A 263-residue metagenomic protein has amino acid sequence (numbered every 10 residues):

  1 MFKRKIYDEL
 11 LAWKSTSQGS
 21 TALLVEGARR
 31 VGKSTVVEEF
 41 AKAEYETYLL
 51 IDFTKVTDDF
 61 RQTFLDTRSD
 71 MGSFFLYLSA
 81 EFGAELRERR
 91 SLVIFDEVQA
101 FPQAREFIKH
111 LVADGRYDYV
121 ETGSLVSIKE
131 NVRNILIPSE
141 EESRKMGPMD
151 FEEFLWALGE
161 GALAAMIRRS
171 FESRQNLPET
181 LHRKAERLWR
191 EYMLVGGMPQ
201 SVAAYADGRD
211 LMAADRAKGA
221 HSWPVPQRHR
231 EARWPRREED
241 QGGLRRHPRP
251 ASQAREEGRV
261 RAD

Functional and structural regions predicted by a protein language model:
M1-S17: Pre-Walker A adenine-sensing motif
V25: Hydrophobic anchor at the beta1->P-loop junction of P-loop NTPases
K33: Conserved lysine of the Walker
V36, F40: Hydrophobic positions on the alpha1 helix immediately C-terminal to the Walker A/P-loop
K55-R89: Short glycine-rich substrate-engagement loop in P-loop NTPases that contacts/grips substrate
I94, D118-S124, K145, F154: Structural recognition of the conserved hydrophobic beta-strand(s) that form the central parallel beta-sheet of P-loop
H110, S127-S143, L155-E160: Short regulatory helix/loop adjacent to the ATP-binding pocket of P-loop NTPases
G161-D263: Interdomain hinge/linker elements that couple catalytic modules in large macromolecular machines
